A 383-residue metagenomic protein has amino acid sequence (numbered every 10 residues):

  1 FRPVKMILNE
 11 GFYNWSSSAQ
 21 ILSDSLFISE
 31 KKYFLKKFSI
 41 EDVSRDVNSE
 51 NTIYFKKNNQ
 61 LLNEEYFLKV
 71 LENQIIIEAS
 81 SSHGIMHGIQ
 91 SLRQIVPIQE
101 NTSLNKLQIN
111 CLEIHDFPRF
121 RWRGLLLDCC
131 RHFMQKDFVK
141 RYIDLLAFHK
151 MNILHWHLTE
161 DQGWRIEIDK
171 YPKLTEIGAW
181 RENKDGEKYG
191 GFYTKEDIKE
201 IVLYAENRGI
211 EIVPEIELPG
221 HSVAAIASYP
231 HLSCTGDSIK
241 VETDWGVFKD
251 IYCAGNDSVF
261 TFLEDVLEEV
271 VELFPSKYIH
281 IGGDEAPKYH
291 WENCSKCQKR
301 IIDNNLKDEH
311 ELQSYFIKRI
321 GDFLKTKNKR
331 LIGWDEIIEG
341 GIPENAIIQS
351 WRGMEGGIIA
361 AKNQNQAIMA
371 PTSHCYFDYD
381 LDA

Functional and structural regions predicted by a protein language model:
F1-R123, K325, R330-I338, I342: Acidic, contiguous N-terminal accessory segments
I7-L8, S23, E30, E200 (+2 more regions): Substrate-binding groove of N-acetylhexosamine-processing glycoside hydrolases
L26-I28, N58-Q60, N73, S82-G84 (+7 more regions): Short, glycine-/Ser/Thr-/acidic-enriched flexible segments
L61-Y278, C294, R319, F323: Feature activates predominantly on carbohydrate-active enzymes
W164-I166, S222-A224, Y289-W291, G341-P343 (+1 more regions): Extracytoplasmic/secreted cell-surface and envelope-processing proteins
I216, I279-Y289, W334: Short acidic/histidine-rich active-site segments
A224, P230, D284-E285, I348: Acidic helix/loop microenvironments that form the catalytic cleft of cell-wall polysaccharide enzymes
D284-L306: N-terminal leader/propeptide and maturation segments of large enzyme subunits in energy/redox metabolism and hydrolases
